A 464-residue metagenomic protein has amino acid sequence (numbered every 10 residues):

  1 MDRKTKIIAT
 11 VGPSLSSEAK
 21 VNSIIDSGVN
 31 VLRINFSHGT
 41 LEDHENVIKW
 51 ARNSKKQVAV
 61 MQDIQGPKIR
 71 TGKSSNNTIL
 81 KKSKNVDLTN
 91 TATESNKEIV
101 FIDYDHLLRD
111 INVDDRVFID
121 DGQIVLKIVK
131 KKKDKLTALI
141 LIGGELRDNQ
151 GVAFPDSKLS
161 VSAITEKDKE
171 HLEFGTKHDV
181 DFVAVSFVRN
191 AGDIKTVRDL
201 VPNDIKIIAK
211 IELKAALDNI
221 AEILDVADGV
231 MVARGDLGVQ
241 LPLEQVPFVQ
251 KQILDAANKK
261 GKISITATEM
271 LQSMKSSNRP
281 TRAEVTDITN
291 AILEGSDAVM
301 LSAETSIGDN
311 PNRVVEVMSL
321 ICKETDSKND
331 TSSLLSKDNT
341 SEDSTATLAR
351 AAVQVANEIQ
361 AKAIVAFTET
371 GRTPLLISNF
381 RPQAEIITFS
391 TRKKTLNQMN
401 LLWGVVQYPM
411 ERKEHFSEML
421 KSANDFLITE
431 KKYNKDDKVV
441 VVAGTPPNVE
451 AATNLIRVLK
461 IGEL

Functional and structural regions predicted by a protein language model:
M1-L464: Non-catalytic helical/linker scaffolds that mediate oligomerization, partner binding, and domain coupling around large
